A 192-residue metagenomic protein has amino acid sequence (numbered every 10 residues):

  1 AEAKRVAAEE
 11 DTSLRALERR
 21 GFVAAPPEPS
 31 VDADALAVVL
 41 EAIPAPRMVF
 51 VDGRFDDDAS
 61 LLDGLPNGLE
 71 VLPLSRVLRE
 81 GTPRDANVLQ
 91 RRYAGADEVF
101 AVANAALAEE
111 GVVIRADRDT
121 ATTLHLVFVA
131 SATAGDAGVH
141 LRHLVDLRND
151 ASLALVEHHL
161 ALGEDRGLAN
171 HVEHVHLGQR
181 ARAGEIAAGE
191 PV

Functional and structural regions predicted by a protein language model:
A1-V192: Glycine-rich and polybasic anion-binding loops at the starts of cofactor/ligand-binding domains
